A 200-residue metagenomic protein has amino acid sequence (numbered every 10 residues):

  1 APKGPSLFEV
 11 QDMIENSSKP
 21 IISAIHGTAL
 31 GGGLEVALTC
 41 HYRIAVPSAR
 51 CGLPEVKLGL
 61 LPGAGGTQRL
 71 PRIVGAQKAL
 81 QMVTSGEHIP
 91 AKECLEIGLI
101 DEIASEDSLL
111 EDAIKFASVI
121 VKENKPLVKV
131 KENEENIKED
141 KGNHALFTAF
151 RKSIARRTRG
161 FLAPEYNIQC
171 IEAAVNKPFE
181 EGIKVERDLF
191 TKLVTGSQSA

Functional and structural regions predicted by a protein language model:
A1-H26, G66-Q68, I73, S199-A200: An acidic, glycine-rich surface segment that forms the CoA-thioester-binding/catalytic face of crotonase-fold enzymes
G4, F8, G31, H88: Glycine-rich phosphate-binding loop at the start of an alpha helix
I14-L58, P62: Glycine-rich beta-to-alpha active-site loop
E35-T39, V83-L189: Amphipathic alpha-helical segments at domain termini/boundaries
L70, K78-E87: Short helix- or helix-capping micro-motifs that position conserved polar/aromatic residues at function-defining sites
T191-A200: Long amphipathic alpha-helix in the N-terminal Rossmann-like dinucleotide-binding domain of NAD(P)-dependent
